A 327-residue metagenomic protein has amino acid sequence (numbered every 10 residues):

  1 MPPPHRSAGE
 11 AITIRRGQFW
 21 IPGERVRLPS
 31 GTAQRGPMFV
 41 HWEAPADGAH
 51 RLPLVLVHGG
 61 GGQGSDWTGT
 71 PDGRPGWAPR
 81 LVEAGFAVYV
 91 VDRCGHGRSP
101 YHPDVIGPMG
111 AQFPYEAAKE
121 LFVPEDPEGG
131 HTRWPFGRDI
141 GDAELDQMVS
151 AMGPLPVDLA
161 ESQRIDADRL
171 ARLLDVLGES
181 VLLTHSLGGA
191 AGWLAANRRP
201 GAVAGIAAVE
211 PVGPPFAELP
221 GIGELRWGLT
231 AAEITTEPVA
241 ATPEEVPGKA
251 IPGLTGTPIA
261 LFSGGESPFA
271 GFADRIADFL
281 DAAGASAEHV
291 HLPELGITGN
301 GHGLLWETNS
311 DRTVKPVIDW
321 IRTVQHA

Functional and structural regions predicted by a protein language model:
P2-A49: N-terminal cap/lid segment of alpha/beta-hydrolase-fold proteins
D47-H50, L54-T132: Short, surface-exposed "cap/lid" segments of acyl-processing enzymes
D126, G130-P135, D139-V181: Conserved acidic catalytic loop of the alpha/beta-hydrolase fold
L182-L183, I206: Conserved alpha/beta-hydrolase fold motif
L183-G192: Gly/Ala-rich beta-loop-alpha elbow adjacent to hydrolase catalytic centers
G201-E218: A conserved short beta-strand
E218-A283, E288-V290: The feature captures the conserved acid-bearing segment of alpha/beta-hydrolase catalytic domains
I297-A327: Catalytic active-site module of serine/aspartate enzymes centered on a nucleophile-bearing elbow/loop
